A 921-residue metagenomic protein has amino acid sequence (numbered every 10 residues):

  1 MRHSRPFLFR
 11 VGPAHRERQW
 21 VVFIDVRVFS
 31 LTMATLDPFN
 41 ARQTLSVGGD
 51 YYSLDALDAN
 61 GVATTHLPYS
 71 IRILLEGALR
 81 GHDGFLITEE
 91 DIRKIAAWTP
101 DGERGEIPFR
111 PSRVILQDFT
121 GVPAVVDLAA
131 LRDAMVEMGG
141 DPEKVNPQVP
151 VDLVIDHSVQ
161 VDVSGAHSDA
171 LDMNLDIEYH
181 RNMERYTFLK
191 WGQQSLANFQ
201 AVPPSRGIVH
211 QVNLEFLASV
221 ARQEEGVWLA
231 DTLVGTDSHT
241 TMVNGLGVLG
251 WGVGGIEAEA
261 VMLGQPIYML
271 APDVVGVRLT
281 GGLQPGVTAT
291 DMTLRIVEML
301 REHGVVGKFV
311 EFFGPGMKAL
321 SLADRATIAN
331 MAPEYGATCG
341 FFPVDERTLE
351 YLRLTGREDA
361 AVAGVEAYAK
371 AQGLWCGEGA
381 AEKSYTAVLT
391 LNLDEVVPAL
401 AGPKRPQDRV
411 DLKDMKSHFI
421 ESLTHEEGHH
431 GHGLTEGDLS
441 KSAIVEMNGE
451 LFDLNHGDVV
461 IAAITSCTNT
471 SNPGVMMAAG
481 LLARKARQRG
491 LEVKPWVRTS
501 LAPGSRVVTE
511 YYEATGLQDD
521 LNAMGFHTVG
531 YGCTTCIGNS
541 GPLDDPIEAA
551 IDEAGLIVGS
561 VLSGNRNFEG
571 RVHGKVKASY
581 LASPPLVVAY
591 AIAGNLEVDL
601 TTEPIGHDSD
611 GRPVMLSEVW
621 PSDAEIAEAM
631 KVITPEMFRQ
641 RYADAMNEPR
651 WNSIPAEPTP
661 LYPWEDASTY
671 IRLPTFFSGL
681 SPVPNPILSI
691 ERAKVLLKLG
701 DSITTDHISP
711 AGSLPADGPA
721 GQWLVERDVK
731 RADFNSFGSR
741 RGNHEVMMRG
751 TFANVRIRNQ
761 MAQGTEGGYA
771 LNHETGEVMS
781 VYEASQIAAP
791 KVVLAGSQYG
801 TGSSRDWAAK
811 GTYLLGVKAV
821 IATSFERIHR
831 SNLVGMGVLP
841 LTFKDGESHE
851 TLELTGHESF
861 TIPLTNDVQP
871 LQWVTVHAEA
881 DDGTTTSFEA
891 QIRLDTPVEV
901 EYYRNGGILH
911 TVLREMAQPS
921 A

Functional and structural regions predicted by a protein language model:
M1, V28-A34: Initiator methionine at the very start of the polypeptide chain
F7-F9, F23, F29: Aromatic (phenylalanine/tyrosine) cluster motif
M33-A921: Fe-S-dependent hydro-lyases/dehydratases of central metabolism
